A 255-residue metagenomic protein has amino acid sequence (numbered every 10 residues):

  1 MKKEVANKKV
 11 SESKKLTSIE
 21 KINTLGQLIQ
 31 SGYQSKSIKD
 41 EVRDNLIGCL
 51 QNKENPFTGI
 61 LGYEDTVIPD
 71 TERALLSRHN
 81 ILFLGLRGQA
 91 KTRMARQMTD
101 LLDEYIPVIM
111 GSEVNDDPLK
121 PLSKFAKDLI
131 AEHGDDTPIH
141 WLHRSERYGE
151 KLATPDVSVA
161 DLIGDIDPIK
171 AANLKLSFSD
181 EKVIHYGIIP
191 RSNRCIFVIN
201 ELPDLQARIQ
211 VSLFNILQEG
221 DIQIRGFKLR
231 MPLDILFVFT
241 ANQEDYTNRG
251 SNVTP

Functional and structural regions predicted by a protein language model:
K2, E12-P255: Conserved ASCE/P-loop NTPase catalytic core
